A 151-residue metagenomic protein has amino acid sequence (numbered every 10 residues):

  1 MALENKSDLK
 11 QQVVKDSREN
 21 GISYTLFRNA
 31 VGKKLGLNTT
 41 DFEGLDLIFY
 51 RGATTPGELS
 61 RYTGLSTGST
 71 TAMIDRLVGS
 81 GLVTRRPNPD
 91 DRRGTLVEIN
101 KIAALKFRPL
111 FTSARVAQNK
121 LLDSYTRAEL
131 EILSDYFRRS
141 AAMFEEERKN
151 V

Functional and structural regions predicted by a protein language model:
M1-L35, L82: N-terminal leader segment of winged-helix/HTH proteins
M1-N5, R127-V151: C-terminal regulatory/oligomerization modules of transcriptional regulators
E4, D8-Q11, L35, T39 (+5 more regions): Residues at secondary-structure transition points
R18, I22, F42, G57 (+6 more regions): Generic detection of well-ordered alpha-helical segments
F27-S66: N-terminal helix-turn-helix DNA-binding core of bacterial DNA-binding proteins
G52-T95: Canonical helix-turn-helix DNA-binding module
V78-I132: Charged, amphipathic alpha-helical coiled-coil/dimerization segments
